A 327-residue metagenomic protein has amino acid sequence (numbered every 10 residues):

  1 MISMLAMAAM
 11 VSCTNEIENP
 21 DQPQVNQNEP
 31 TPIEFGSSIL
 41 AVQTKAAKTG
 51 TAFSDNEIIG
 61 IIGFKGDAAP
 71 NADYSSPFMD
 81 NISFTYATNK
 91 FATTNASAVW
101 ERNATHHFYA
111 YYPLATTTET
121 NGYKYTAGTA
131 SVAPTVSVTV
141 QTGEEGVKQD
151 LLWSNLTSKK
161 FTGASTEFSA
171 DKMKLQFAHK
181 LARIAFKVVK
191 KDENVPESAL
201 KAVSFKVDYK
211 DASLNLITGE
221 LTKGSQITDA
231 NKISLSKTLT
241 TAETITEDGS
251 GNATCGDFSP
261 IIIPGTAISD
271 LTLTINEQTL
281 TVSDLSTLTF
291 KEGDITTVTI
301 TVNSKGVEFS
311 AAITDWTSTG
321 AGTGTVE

Functional and structural regions predicted by a protein language model:
M1-E327: Sec-type signal peptide cleavage vicinity
